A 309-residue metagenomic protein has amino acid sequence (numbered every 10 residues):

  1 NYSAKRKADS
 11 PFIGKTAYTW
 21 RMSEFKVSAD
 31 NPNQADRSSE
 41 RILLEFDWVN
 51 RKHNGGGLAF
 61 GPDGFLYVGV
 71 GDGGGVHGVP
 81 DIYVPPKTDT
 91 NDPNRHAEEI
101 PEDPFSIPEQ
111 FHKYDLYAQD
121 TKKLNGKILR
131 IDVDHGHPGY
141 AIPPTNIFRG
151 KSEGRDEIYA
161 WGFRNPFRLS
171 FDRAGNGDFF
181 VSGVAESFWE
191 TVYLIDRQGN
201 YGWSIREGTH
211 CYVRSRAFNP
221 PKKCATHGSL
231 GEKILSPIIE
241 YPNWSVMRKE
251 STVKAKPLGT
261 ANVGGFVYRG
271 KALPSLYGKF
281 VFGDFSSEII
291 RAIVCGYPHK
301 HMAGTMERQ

Functional and structural regions predicted by a protein language model:
Y2, E24, K52-G64: Metzincin-family zinc-dependent endopeptidase catalytic domain
Y2-S23, V27-N33, Y67, G71-R308: Beta-propeller domain segments
A17-M22, S38, H53-G55: Extracytoplasmic
I42-E45: A well-ordered secondary-structure block
D47-G55, Y159-W161: Short glycine-/Asp-/Thr-/Trp-enriched loop segments that recur within the blades of beta-propeller repeat domains
